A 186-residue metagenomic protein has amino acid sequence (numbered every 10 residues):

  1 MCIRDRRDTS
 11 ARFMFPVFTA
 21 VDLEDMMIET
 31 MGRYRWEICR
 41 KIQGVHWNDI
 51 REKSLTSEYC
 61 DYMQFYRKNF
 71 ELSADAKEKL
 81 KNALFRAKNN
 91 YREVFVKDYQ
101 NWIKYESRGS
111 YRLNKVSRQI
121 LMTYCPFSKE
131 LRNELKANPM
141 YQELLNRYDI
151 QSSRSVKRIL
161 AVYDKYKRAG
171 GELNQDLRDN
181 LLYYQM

Functional and structural regions predicted by a protein language model:
R4-M186: Active-site-flanking segments in enzyme catalytic domains
